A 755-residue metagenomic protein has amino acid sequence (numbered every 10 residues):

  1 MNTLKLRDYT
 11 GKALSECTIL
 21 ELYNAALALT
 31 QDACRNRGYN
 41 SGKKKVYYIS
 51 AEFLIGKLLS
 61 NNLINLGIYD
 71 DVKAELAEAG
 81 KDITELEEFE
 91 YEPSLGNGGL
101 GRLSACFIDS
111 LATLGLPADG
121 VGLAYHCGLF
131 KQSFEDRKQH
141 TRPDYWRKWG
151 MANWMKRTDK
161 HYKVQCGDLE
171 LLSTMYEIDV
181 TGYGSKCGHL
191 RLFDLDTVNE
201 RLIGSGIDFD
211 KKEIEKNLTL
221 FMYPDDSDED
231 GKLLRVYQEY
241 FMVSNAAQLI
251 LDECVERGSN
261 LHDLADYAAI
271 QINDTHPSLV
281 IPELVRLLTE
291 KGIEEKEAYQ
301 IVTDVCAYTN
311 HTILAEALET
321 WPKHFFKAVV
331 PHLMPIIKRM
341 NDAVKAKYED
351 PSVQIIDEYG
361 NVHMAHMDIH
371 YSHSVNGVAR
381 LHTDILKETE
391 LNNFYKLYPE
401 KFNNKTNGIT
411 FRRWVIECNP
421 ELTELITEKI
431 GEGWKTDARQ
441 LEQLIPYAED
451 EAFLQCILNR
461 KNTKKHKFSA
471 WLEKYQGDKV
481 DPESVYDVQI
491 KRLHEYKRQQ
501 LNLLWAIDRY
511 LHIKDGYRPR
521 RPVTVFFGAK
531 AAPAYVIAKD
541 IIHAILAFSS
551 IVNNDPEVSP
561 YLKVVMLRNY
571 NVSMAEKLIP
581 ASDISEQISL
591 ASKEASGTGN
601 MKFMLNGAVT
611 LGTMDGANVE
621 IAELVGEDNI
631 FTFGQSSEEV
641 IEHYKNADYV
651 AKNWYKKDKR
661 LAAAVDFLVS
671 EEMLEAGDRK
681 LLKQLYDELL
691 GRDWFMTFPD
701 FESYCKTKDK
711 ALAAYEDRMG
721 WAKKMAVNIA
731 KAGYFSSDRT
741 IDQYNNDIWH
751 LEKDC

Functional and structural regions predicted by a protein language model:
M1-C755: A conserved ligand/cofactor-binding region detector
